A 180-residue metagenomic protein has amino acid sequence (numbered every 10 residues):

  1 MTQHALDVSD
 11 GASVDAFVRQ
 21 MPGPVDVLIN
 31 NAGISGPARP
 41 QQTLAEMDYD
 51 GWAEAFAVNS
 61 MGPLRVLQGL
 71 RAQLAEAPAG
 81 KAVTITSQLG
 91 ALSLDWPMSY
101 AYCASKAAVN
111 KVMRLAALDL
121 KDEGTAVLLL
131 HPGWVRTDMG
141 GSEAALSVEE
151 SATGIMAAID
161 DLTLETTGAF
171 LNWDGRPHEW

Functional and structural regions predicted by a protein language model:
A5-A16: The beta1-alpha1 cofactor-binding region of Rossmann-like NAD(H)/NADP(H)-dependent oxidoreductases
V18, L67, M113, A152-I155: Short-chain dehydrogenase/reductase
P24, L28-I29, G33: Conserved hydrophobic beta-strands of the Rossmann-like cofactor-binding core in SDR/related NAD(P)H-dependent
N30, G80-S87, A126-H131: Structural signature of the Rossmann-like NAD(P)-dependent dehydrogenase/reductase core
I34-S35, Q41-F56, L64-R65, A75-K121: Catalytic loop of short-chain dehydrogenase/reductase
A38, S93, H131-E143: Short beta-loop-alpha junction of Rossmann-like oxidoreductase domains
L129-P132, G141-W180: C-terminal helical subdomain
